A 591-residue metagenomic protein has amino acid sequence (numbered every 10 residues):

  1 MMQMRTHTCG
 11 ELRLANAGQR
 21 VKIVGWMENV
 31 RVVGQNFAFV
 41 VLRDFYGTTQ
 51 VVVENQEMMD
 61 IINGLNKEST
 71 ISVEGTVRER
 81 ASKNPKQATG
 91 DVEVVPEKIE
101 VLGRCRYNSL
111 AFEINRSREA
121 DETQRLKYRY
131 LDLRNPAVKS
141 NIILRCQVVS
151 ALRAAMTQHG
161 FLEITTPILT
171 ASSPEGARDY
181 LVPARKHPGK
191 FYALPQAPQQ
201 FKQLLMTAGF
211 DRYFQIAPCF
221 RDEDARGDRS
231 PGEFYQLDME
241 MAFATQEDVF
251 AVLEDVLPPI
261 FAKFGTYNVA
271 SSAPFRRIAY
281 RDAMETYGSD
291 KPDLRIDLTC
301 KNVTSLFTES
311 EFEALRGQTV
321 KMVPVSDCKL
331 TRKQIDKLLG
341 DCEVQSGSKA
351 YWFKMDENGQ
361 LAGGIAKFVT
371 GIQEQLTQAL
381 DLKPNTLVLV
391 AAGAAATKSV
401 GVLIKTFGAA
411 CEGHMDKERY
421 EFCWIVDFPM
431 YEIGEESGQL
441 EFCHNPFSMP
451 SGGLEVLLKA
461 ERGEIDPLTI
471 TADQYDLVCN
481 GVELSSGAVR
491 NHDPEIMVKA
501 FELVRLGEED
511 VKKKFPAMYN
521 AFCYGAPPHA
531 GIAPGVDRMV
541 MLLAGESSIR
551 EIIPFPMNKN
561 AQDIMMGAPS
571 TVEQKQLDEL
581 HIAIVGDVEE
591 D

Functional and structural regions predicted by a protein language model:
M1-D591: Class II aminoacyl-tRNA synthetase catalytic cores and aaRS-like
